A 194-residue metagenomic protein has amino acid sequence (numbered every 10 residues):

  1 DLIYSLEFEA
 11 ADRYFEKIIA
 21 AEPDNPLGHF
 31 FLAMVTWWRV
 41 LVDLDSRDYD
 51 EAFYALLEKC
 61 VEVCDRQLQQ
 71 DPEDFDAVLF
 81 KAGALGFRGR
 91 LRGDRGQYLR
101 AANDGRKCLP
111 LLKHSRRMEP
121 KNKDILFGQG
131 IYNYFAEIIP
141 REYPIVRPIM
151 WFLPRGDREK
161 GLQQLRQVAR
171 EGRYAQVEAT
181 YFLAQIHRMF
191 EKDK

Functional and structural regions predicted by a protein language model:
D1-F15, A21-D24, L32-K121, L126-Y174 (+1 more regions): Short coil/linker segments at helix-helix boundaries
G28: N-terminal glycine-rich anion-binding loops that anchor highly charged ligand groups
D193-K194: Acidic, serine/threonine- and glycine-rich low-complexity intrinsically disordered segments that serve as flexible
